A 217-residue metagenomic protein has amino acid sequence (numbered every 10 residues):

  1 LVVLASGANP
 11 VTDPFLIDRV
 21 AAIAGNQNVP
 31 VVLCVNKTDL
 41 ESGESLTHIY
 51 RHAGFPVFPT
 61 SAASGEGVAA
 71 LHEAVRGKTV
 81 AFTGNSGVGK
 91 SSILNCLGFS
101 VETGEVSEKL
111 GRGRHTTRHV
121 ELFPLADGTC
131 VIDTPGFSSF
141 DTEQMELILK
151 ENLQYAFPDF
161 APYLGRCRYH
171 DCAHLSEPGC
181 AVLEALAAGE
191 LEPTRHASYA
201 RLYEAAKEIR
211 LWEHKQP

Functional and structural regions predicted by a protein language model:
L1, S6-G7, F15, A22-V31 (+5 more regions): Helix-rich effector regions associated with P-loop NTPase G domains
N9-V11, A81: Short beta-strands and strand-coil junctions in structured, solvent-facing domains, enriched
V11, E41-S42, E66, L97 (+1 more regions): Catalytic P-loop NTPase motifs of RecA-like helicase/translocase cores
P14-I17, G43-E44: Conserved strand-to-helix beginnings and helix N-cap segments that scaffold or border functional pockets
P30-V32, T79-V80: Short active-site oxyanion
K37-V88: Canonical P-loop GTPase G-domain recognition
